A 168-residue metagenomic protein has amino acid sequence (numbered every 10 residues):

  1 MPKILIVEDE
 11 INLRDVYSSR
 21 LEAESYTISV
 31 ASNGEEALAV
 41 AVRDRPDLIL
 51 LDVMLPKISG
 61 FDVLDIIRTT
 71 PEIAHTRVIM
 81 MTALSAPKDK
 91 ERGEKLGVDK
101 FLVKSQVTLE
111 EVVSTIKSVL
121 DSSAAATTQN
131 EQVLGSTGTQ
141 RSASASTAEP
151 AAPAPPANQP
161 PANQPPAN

Functional and structural regions predicted by a protein language model:
E8: Conserved acidic carboxylate
I11-S29: Two-component/phosphorelay signaling modules centered on CheY-like receiver
T27, V53-L55, I79-M80: The short loop immediately C-terminal to the conserved phospho-acceptor aspartate in CheY-like receiver
N33, S59-D62: Acidic catalytic/metal-coordinating carboxylates
A39, F61-A74: Short amphipathic alpha-helix used as the core "switch/output" element in two-component signaling
D44-L50, L55: Active-site beta3 strand of CheY-like receiver
D62, S85-L102, Q106-S114, S118: Alpha4 helix (beta4-alpha4-beta5 surface) of REC/receiver domains from two-component response regulators
D121-N168: CheY-like receiver
